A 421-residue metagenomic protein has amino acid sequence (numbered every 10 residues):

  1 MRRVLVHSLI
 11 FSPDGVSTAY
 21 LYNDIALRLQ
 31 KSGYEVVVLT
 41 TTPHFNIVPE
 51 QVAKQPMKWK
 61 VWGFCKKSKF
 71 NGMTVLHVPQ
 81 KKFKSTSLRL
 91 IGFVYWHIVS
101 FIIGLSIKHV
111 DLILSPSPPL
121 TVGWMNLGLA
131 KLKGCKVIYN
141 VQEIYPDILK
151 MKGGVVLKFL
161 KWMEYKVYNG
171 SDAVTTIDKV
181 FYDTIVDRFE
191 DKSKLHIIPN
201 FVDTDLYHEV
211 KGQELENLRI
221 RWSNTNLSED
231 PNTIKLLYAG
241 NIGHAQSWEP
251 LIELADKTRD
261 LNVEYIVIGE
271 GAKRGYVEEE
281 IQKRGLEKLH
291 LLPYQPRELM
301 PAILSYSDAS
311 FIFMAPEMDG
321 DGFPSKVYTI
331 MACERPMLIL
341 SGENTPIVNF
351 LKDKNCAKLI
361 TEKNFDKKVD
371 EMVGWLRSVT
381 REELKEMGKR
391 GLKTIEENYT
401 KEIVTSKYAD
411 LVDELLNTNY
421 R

Functional and structural regions predicted by a protein language model:
M1-W62, E253-T258, N419-R421: N-terminal subdomain of nucleotide-sugar transferases
T42, V180, I198-F201: Carbohydrate-associated surface elements
L105, T121-W124, G128-L132, V155-T176: Membrane-proximal helix-turn-helix segments that form the acceptor-binding/catalytic region of lipid-linked
M151, V202-R221, S247, N417: Acidic anion/phosphate-binding donor-loop and adjacent secondary structure in glycosyltransferase catalytic cores
T233, D260-G269, R274-P301: Nucleotide-activated donor-binding/catalytic signature segment of Leloir-type glycosyltransferases, i.e., the conserved
Q246, P296-I303, S310-M331, P336-N349: Nucleotide-sugar-dependent
G342-W375: Change "using UDP/GDP/dTDP sugars" to "using nucleotide sugars
E382-E397, K407: A short, well-ordered alpha-helix in the C-terminal region of glycosyltransferases
